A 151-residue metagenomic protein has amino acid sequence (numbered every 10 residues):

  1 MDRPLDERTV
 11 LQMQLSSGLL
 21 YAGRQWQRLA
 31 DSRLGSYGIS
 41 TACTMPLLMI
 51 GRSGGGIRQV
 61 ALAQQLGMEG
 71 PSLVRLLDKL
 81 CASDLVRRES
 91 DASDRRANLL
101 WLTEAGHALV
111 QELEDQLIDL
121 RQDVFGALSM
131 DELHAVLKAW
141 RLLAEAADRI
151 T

Functional and structural regions predicted by a protein language model:
M1-E7, M130-T151: C-terminal regulatory/oligomerization modules of transcriptional regulators
M1-Y37: N-terminal leader segment of winged-helix/HTH proteins
P46-L47: Short alpha-helical "packing" element that flanks the helix-turn-helix/winged-helix DNA-binding module
S53-R58: Short capping segments at the starts of secondary-structure elements
V60, D78-K138, E145: Charged, amphipathic alpha-helical coiled-coil/dimerization segments
A63: The alpha-helix within a helix-turn-helix
E69: Helix-turn-helix DNA-binding motif, specifically the short coil turn and the N-cap/start of the second
